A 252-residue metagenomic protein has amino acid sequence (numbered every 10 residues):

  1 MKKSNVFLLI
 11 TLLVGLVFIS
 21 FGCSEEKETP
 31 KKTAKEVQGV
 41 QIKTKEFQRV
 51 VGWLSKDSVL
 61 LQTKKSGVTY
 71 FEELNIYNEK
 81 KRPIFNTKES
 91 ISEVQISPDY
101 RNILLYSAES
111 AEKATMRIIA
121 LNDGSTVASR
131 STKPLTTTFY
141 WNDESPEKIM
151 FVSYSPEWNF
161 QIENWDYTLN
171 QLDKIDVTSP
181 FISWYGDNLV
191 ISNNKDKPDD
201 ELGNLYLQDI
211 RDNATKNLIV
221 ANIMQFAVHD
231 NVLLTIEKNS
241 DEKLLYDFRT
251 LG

Functional and structural regions predicted by a protein language model:
K2-I103, A108-S110, M116-A120: N-terminal "mature head" segments of proteins
K35-K43, E79-N86, S125-S131, L169-D176 (+1 more regions): A short beta-strand motif characteristic of beta-propeller blades
T44-L54, S58, K88-P98, P134-K148 (+2 more regions): Conserved beta-propeller blade repeats
S55, L60-S66, L104-A111, M150-P156 (+3 more regions): Beta-strand C-termini and the immediately following turn/loop, strongest in propeller blades
N75-E79, A120-G124, W165-N170, Q208-N213 (+1 more regions): Short loop/turn segments that connect beta-strands within beta-propeller blades
S97-L169: A generic tandem-repeat structural signature
M150, S155-I219, M224-F226: Extracytoplasmic/periplasmic C-terminal soluble domains
K216-N222, A227-G252: Intrinsically disordered, low-complexity segments enriched in Gly and acidic/Ser/Thr residues that form flexible
